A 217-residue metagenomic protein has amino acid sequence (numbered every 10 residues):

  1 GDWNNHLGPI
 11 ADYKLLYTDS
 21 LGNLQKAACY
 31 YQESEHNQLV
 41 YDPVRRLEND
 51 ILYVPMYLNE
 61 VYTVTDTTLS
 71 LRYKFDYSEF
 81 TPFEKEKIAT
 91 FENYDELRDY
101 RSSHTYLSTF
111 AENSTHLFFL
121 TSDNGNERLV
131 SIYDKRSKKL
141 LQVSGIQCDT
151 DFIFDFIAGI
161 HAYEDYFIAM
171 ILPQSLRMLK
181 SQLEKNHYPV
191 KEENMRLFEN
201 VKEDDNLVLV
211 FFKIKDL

Functional and structural regions predicted by a protein language model:
G1-C29, E35-L39: Long, acidic/polar, low-complexity amphipathic helices and coiled-coil-like
G1-G8, K14, P43-T63, T105-G125 (+2 more regions): Short beta-strand elements that form the blades of beta-propeller/WD-repeat-like and other beta-sheet-rich scaffold
P9-G22, N59, L129-K138, V201-I214: Beta-propeller blade signature
Y30-I51, R101-S103: A long, hydrophobic alpha-helical segment
S34, S70-R101, K135-E164, L176-M178: Conserved blade-ending motifs and adjacent loop-strand segments that build the rim/top face of beta-propeller domains
T65-T68: Long, hydrophobic alpha-helical segments that serve as membrane-spanning/inserting helices
R101-F152: Internal helical hairpin/lid segments
A162-L217: Blade-level signature of beta-propeller repeat domains, shared across WD40, Kelch, NHL, RCC1 and BNR/Asp-box propellers
